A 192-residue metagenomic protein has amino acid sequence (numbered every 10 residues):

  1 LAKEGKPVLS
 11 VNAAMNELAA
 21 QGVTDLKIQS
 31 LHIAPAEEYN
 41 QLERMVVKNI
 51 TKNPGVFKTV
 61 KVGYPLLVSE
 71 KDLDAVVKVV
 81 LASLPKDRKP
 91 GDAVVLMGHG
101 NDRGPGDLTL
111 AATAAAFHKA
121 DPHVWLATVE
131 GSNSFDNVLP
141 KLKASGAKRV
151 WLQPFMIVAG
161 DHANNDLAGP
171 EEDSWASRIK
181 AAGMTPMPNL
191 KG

Functional and structural regions predicted by a protein language model:
L1-G192: Active-site-proximal alpha-helix that buttresses catalytic centers in soluble enzyme cores
